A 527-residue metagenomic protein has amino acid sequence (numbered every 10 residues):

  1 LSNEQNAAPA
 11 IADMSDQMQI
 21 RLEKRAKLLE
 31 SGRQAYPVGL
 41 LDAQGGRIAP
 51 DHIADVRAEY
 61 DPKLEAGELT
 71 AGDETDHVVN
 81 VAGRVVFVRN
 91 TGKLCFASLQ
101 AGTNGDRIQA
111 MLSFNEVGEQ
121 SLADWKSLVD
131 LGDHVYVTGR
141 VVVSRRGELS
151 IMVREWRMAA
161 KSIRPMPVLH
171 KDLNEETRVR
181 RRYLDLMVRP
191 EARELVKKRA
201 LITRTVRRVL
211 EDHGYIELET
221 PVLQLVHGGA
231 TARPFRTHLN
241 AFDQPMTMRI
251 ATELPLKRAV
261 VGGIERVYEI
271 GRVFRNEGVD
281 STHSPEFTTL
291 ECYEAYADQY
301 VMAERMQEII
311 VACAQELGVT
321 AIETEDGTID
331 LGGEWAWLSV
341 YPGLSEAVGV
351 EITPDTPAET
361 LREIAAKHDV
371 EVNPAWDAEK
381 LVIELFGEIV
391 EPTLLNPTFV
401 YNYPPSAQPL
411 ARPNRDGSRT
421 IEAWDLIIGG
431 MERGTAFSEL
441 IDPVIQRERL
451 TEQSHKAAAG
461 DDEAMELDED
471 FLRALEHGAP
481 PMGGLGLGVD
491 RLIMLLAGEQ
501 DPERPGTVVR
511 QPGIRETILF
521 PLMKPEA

Functional and structural regions predicted by a protein language model:
L1-A527: Class II aminoacyl-tRNA synthetase catalytic cores and aaRS-like
